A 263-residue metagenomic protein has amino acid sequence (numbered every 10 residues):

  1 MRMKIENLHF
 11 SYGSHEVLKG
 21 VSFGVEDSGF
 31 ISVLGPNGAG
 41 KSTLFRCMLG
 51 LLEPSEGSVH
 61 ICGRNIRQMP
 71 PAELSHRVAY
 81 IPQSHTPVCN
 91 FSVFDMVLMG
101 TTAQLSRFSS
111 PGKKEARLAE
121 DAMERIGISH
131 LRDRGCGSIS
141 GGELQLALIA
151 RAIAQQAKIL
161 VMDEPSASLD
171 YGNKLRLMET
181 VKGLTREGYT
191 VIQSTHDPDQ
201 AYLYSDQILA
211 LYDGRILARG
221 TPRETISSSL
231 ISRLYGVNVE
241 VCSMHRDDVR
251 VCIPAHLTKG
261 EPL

Functional and structural regions predicted by a protein language model:
L34-P36: The feature captures the beta-strand-to-loop junction immediately N-terminal to the Walker
L49: Helix-to-loop junction immediately C-terminal to a conserved catalytic motif
G57-N65, L74: Conserved ABC transporter NBD signature motif
L98, K113-L131, Q156: Conserved ABC ATPase "signature" region
G135-I139, E143: Conserved ABC ATPase signature
L160-D163: Catalytic Walker B motif of ABC-type/P-loop ATPase nucleotide-binding domains
L234-L263: ABC ATPase nucleotide-binding domains
